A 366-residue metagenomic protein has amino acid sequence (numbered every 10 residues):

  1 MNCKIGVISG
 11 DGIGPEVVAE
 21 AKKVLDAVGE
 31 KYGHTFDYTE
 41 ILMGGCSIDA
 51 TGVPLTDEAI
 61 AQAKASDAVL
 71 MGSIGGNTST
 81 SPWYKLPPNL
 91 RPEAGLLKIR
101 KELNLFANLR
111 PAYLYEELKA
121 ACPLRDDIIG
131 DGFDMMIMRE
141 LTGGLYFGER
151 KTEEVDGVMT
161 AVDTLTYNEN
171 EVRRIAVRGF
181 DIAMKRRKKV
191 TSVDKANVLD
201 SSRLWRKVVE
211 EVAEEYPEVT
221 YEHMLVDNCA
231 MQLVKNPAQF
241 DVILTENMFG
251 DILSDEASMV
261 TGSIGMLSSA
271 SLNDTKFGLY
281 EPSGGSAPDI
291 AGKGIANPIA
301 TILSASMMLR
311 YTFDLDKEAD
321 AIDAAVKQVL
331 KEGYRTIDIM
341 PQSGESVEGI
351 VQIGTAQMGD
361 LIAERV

Functional and structural regions predicted by a protein language model:
M1-I5: Extreme N-terminal starter segment of soluble prokaryotic enzymes
G6-K23, V28-G29, V155-D227, Q239: Glycine-rich phosphate/diphosphate-binding loop of Rossmann-like nucleotide-binding domains
D11-G14, D67, M138, G179 (+4 more regions): Buried hydrophobic positions in well-ordered alpha/beta secondary-structure cores of metabolic enzymes
D26, E30-H34, A65-A68, K101-N108 (+9 more regions): Generic secondary-structure signature for well-ordered alpha-helical cores
G33-D57, M231-L233: N-terminal beta-loop-helix "entrance" segment that forms/cooperates in small-molecule cofactor or anionic ligand
G45-I48, L90, V234-Y334: Glycine-rich phosphate/nucleotide-binding loop
D49-V162, M248-G250: N-terminal glycine-rich phosphate/adenylate-binding segment common to multiple enzyme folds
L141-G143, F147-R186, V190, A196-V198 (+2 more regions): Glycine-rich phosphate/pyrophosphate-binding loop and the adjoining helix
